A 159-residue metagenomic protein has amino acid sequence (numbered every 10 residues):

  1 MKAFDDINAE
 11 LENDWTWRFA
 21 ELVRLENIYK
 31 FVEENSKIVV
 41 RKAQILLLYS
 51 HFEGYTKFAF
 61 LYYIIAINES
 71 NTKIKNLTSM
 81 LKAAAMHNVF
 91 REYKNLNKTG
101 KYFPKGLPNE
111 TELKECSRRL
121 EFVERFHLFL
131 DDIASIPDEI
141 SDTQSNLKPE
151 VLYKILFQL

Functional and structural regions predicted by a protein language model:
M1-L46, L61-Y63, E69-S70, I74-A84: Charged alpha-helical initiation segments
L48, F60-L159: Helix-loop junctions and short alpha-helical segments
S50-G54: Extended alpha-helical coiled-coil scaffold domains characteristic of the BAR superfamily
